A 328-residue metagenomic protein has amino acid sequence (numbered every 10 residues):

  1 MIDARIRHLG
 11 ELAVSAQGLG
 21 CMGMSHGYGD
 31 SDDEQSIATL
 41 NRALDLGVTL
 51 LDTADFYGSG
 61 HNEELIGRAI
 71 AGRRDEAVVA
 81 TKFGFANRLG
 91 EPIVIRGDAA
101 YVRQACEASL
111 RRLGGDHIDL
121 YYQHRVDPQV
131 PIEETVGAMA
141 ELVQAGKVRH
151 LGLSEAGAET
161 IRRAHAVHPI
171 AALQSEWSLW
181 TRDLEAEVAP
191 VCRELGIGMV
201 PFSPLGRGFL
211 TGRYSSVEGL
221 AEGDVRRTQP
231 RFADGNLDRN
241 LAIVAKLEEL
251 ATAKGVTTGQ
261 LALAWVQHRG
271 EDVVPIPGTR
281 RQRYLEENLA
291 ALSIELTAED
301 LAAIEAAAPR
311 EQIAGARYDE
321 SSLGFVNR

Functional and structural regions predicted by a protein language model:
M1-V78: N-terminal binding-site loop/beta-alpha segment at the start of enzyme catalytic domains that lines or forms
V14-G18, T49-L50, E76-A80, H117-L120 (+4 more regions): Structural preference for beta-strand elements that scaffold enzyme active sites
G23-Y28, A86-P92, L210, Y284-E287: A short acidic, helix-capping loop that chelates divalent metal ions and anchors anionic groups
S31-A43, G97-L113, G157-R162: Short, acidic/polar
S31-Q35, H61, L65, I93-Y101 (+2 more regions): Alpha-helix N-cap and loop-to-helix initiation/capping positions
D75-G97: Structural motif corresponding to the early beta-alpha repeats
L110-P128: Active-site groove signature of glycoside hydrolases
V126, V130-A306, L323-R328: Beta/alpha (TIM)-barrel catalytic core signal, keyed to glycine-rich beta->alpha loops juxtaposed to Asp/Glu that bind
